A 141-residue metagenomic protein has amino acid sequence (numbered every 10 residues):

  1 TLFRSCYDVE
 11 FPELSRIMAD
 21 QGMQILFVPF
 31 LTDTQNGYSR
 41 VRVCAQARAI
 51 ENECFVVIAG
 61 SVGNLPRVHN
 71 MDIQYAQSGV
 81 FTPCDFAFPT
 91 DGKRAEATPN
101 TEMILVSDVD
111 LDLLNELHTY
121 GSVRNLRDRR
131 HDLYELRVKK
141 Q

Functional and structural regions predicted by a protein language model:
T1-L2: Short, small-residue-biased leader/transition segments that mark boundaries at the very start of proteins
V9-E102: CN hydrolase (nitrilase-like) catalytic-core segments centered on the catalytic cysteine and neighboring Lys/Glu
R16, L114-Q141: Cysteine/selenocysteine-centered motifs that mediate thiol-based redox chemistry or coordinate metal-sulfur cofactors
T82, L111-L113: Non-catalytic surface loops within mature trypsin-like serine protease
M103-I104, L113-L114: A short acidic, often aromatic-flanked loop/helix-cap motif at beta-alpha or helix-coil junctions that lines enzyme
S107: Glycine-rich, small/acidic residue-mixed loop/short-helix segments
